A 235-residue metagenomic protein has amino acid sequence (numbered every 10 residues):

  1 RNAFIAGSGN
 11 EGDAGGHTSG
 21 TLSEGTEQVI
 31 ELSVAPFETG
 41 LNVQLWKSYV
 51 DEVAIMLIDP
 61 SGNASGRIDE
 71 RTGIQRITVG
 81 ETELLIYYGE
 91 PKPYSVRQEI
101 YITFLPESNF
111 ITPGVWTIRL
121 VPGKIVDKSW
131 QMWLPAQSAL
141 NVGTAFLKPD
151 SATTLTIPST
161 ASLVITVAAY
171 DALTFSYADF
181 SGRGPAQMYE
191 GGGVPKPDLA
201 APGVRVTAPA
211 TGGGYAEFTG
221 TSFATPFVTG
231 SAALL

Functional and structural regions predicted by a protein language model:
R1-L235: Loop-rich non-cytosolic ectodomains and luminal regions
